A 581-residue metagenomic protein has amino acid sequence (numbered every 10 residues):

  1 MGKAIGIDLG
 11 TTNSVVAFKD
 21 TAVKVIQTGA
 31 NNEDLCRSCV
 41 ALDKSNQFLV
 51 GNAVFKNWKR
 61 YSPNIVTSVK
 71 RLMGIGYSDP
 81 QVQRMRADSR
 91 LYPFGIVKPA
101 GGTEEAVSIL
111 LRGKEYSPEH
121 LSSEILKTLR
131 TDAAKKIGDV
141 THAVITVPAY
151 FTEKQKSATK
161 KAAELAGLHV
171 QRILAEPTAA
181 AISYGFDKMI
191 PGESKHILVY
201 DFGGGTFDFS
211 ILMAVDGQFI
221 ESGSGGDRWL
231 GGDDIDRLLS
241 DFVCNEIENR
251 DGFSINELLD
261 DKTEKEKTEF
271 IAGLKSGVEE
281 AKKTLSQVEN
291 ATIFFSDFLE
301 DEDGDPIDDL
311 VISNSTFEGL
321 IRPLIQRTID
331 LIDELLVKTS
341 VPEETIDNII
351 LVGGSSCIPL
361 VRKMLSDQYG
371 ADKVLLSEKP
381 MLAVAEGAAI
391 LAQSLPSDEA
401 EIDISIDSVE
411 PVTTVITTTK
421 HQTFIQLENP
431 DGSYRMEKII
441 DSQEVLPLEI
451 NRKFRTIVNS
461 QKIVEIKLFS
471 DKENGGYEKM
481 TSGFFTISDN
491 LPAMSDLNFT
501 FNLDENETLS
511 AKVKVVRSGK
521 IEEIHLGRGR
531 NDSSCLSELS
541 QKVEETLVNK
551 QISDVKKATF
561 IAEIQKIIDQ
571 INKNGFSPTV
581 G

Functional and structural regions predicted by a protein language model:
M1-A87, V97-T103, K114-E115, E119 (+2 more regions): Oxyanion-binding/catalytic loops of NTP- or PPi-dependent enzymes
A106-S108: AMP-dependent adenylate-forming
